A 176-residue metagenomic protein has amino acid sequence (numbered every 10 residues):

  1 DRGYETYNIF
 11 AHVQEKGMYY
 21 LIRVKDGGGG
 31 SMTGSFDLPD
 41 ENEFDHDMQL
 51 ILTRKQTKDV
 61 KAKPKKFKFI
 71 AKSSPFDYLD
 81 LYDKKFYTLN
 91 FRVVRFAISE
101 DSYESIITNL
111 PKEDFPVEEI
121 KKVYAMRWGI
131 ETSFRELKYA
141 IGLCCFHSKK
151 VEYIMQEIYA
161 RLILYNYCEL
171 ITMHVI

Functional and structural regions predicted by a protein language model:
R2-I176: Single, function-defining residue in the core of a domain
